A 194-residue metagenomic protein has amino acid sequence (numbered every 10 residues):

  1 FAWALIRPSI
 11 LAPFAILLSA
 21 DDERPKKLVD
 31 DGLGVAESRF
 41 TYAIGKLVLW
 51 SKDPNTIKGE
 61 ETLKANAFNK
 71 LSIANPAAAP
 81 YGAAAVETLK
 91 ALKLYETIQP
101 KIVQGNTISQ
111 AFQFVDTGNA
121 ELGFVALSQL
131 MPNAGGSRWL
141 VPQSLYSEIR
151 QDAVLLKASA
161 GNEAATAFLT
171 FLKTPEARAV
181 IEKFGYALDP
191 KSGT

Functional and structural regions predicted by a protein language model:
A2-P13, S19-D22, K26-T194: Exported/periplasmic ABC-transporter solute-binding proteins
